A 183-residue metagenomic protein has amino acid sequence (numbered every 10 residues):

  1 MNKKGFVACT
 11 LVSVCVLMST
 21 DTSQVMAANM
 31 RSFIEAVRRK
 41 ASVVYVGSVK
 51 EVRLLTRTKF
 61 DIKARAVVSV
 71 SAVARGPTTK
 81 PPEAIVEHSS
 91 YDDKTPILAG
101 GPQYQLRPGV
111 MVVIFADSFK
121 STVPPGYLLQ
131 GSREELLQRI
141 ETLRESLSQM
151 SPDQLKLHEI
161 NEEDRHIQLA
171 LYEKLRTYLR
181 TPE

Functional and structural regions predicted by a protein language model:
M1-T10: Bacterial N-terminal signal peptides that target proteins for export
C9-T20: Bacterial N-terminal signal peptides
S19-E183: Transition segments tied to proteolytic processing and entry into folded domains
